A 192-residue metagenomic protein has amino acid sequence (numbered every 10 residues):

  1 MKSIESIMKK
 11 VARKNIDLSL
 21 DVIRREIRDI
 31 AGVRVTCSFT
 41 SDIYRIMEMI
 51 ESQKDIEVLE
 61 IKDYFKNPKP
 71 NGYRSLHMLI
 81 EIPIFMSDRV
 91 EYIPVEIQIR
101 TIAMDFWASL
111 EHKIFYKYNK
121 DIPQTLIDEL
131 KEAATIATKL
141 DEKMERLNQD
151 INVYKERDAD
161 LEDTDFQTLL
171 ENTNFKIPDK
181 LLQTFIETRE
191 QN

Functional and structural regions predicted by a protein language model:
M1-A12, C37-D42, L76-P83, E162-I177: Short, charged low-complexity intrinsically disordered segments located at boundaries of structured domains
M1-I30: A glycine-rich, hydrophobic loop/mini-helix early in the fold
A12, E145-N192: Eukaryotic low-complexity, non-globular regulatory regions
R24, C37-R146: Long beta-strand-rich cores associated with HINT superfamily self-processing modules
I30, D42, N67-P68, L76 (+5 more regions): Generic signature of intrinsically disordered, low-complexity segments enriched in small/polar residues
I30-C37: Terminal, regulation- and interaction-focused segments at domain boundaries
